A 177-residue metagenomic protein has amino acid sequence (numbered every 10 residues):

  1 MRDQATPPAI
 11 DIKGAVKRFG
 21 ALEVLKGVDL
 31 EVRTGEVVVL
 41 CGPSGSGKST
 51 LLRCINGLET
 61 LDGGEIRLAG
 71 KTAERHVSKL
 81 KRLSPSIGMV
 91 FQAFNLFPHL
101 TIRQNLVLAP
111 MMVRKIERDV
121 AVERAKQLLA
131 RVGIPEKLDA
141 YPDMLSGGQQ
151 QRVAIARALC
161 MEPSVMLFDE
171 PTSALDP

Functional and structural regions predicted by a protein language model:
A5-P177: ABC family nucleotide-binding domain
